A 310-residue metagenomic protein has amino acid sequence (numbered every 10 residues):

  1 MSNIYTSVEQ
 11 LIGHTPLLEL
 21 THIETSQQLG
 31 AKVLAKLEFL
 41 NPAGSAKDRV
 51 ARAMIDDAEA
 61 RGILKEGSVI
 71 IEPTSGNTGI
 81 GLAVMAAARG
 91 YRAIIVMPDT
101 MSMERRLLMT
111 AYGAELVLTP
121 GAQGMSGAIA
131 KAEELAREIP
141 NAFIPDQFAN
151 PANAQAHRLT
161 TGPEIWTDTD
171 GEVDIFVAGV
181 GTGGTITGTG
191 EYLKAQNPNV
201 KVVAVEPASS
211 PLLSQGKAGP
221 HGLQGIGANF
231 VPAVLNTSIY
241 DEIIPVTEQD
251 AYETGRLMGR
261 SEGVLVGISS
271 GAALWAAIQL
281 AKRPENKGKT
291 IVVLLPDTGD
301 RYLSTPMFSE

Functional and structural regions predicted by a protein language model:
M1-E310: PLP-dependent amino-acid enzyme catalytic core
